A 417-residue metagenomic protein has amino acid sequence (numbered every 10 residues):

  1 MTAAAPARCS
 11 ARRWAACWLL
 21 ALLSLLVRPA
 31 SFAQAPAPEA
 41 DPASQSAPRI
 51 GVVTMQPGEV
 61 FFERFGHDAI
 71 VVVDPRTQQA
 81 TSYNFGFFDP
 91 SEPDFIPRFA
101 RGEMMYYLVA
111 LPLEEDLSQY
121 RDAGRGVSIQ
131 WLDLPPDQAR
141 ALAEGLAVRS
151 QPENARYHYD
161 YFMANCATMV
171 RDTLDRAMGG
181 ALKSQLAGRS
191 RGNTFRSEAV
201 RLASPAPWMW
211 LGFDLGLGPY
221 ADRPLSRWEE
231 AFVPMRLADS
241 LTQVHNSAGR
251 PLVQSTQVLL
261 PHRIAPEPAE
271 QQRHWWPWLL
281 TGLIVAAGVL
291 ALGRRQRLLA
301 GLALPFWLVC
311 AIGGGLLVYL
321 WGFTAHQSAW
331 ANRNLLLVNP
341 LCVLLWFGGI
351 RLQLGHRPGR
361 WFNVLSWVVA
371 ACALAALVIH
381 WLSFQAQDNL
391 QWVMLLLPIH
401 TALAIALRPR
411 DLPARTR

Functional and structural regions predicted by a protein language model:
M1-P6, A33-P36, L412-R417: Short, intrinsically disordered terminal tails adjacent to the first/last structured region
T2-L19: Bacterial N-terminal signal peptides that target proteins for export
C17-R28: Bacterial N-terminal signal peptides
F32-E267: Soluble extramembrane regions of membrane proteins in the secretory/endomembrane system
V244-S328, N334-L337: Core alpha-helical transmembrane segments of integral membrane proteins
A311-R417: Generic detector of multi-pass transmembrane helix bundles and their immediately adjacent loops in polytopic membrane
